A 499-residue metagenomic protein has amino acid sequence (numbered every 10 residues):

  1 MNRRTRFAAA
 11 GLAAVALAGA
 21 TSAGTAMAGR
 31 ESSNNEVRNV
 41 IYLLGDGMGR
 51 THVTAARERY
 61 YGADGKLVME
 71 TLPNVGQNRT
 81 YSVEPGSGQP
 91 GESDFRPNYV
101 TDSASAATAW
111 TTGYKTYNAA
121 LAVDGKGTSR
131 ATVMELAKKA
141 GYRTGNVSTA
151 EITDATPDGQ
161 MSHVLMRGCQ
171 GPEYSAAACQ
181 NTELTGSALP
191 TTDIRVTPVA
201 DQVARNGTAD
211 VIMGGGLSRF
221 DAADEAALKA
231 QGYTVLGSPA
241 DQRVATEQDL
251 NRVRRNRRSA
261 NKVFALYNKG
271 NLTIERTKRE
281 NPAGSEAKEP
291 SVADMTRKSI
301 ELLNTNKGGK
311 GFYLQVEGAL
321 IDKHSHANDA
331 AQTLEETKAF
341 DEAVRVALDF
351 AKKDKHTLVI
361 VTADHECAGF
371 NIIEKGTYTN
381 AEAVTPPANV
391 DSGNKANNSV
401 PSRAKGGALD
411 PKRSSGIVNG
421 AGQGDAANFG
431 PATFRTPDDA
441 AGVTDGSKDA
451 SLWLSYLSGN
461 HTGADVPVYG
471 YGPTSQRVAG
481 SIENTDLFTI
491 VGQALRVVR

Functional and structural regions predicted by a protein language model:
M1-A28: Secretory targeting and sorting signals
G24-E36, D349: A short acidic-Thr-Gly-centered motif at the start of a beta-strand
V37-N39, M48-T108, D154-R499: A post-motif C-terminal structural segment
T116-G127: His/Cys-centered metal/cofactor-coordination and adjacent catalytic loops
M134-E135, K139-G159: Glycine-rich phosphate/pyrophosphate-binding loops and their adjacent beta-strand/loop elements at enzyme active sites
